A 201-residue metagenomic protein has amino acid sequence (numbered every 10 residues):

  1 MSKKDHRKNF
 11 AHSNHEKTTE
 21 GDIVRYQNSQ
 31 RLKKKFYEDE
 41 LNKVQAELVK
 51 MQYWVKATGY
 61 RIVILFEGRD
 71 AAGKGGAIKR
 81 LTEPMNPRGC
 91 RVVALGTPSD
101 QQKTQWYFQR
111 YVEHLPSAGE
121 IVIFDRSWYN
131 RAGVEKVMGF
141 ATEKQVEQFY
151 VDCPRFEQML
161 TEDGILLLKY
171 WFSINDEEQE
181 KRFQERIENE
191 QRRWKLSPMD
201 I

Functional and structural regions predicted by a protein language model:
M1-K43: Charged, amphipathic alpha-helical linker segments immediately N-terminal to NTP-binding catalytic cores
K33, C90-Y150: Conserved nucleotide-sensing/catalytic segment adjacent to the nucleotide-binding pocket in NTP-handling enzymes
A46-K56: Pre-Walker A adenine-sensing motif
K56-A57, M85-P87, D100-Q101, E113-S117 (+1 more regions): Conserved catalytic network of the ASCE P-loop NTPase/AAA+ motor domain
T58-I64, A118-G119: Pre-Walker A (Motif I) flank of P-loop NTPase domains
I64-T82: Glycine-rich phosphate-binding P-loop
A71, P98-Q101, S127-N130, S173-E180 (+1 more regions): Conserved nucleotide-binding/hydrolysis micro-motifs of P-loop NTPases
V134-Y150, L160-I201: A glycine- and Lys/Arg-enriched "phosphate-lid" helix/loop adjacent to the NTP-binding pocket of small-molecule kinases
